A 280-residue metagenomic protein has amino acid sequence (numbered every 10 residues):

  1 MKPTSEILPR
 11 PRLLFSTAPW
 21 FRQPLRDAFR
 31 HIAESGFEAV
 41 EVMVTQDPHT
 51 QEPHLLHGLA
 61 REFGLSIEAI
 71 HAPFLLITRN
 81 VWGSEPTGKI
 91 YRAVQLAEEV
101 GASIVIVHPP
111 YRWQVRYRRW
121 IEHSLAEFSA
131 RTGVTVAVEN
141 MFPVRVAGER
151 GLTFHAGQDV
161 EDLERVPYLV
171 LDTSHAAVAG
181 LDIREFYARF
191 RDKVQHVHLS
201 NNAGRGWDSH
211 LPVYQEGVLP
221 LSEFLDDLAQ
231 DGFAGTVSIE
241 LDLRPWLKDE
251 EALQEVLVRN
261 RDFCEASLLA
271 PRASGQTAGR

Functional and structural regions predicted by a protein language model:
M1-E99, S103, Y168, V258 (+1 more regions): N-terminal pre-domain/capping segments
L14-A18, E41-M43, E68-P73, V105-H108 (+4 more regions): A cross-family glycoside hydrolase active-site/sugar-binding cleft signature
A18-L25, V42-L55, L75-P86, Y111-R119 (+5 more regions): Acidic-and-aromatic substrate-binding clefts and catalytic sites of carbohydrate-active enzymes
I32, V40, A97, V136 (+5 more regions): Conserved, mostly hydrophobic/aromatic
F37, E99-A102, G133, V194 (+1 more regions): A structural motif
V40, F128-E216: Acidic/histidine-rich catalytic cores of soluble enzymes
H57-P73, H123-G133, D159-E164, L221-F224: Alpha-helix-loop-beta-strand connector modules within alpha/beta enzyme cores
R79-Y168, V256, F263, G275: Active-site acidic/histidine proton-transfer and metal-coordination neighborhood in alpha/beta enzyme cores
